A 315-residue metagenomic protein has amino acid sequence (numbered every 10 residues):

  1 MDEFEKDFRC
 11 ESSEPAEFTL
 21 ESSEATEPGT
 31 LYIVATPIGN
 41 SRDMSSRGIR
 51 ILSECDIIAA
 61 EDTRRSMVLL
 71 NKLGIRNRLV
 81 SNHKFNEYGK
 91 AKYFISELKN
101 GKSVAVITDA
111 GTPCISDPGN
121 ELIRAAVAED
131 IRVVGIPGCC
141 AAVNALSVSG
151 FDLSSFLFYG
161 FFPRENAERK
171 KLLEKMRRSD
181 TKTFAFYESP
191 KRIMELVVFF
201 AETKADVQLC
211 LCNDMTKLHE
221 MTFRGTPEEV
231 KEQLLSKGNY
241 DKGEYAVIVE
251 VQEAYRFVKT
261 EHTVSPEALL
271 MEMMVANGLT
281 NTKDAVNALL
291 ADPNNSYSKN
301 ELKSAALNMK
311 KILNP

Functional and structural regions predicted by a protein language model:
D2-F85: Glycine-rich, flexible N-terminal cofactor/catalytic loop recognition
D2-R9, P28, K182-T183, P190-P315: A contiguous loop/helix-start segment that scaffolds small-molecule binding in enzyme catalytic cores
G29-L31, K102-A105, K182-T183: Loop/turn-to-beta-strand initiation segments
L52-I58, D130-V134, T183-F184: Short active-site oxyanion
N82-Y88, F162-E165: Conserved helicase motor
K92-C140, N144: Glycine/small-residue-rich loop that forms an oxyanion/phosphate-binding "nest" at active or ligand-binding sites
E121-S179: Class I SAM-dependent methyltransferase SAM-binding "motif I" and its flanking Rossmann-like core
G135-G138, F186, L211: General beta-strand structural signal in soluble alpha/beta enzymes
